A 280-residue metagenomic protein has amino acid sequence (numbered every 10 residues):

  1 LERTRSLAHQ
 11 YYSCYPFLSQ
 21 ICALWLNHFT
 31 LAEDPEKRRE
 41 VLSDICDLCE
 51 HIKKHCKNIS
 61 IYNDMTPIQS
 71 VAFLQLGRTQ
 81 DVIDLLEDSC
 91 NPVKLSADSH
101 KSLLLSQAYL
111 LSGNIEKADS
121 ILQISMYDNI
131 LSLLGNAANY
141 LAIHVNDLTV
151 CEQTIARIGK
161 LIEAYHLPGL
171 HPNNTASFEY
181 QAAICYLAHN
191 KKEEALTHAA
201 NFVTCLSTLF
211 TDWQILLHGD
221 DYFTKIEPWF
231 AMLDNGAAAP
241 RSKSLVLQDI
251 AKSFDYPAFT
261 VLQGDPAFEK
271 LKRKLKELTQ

Functional and structural regions predicted by a protein language model:
L1-E36: Flexible inter-repeat linkers and adjacent short helices within tandem amphipathic alpha-helical repeat scaffolds
L1-T4, D34-E50, V71-E87, Q107-D119 (+1 more regions): Helix-turn-helix repeat elements of alpha-solenoid scaffolds
R5-Y12, E50-N58, L85-A97, L122-S132 (+2 more regions): Solenoid-like repeat scaffolds
S13-L18, K57-P67, V93-L104, Y127-Y140 (+1 more regions): Generic helix N-cap/helix-start motif at coil->alpha-helix transitions
L24, H28-L31, A72, L104-A108 (+3 more regions): Residue-level signature for tetratricopeptide repeat
N27, L31-A32, Q75, C205-T208 (+1 more regions): Alpha-solenoid helical repeat scaffolds
N27-H55, N235-S244, S253: Short coil/linker segments at helix-helix boundaries
L133-I143, L148-D265, E269-K270, K274-Q280: Alpha-helical protein-protein interaction modules
